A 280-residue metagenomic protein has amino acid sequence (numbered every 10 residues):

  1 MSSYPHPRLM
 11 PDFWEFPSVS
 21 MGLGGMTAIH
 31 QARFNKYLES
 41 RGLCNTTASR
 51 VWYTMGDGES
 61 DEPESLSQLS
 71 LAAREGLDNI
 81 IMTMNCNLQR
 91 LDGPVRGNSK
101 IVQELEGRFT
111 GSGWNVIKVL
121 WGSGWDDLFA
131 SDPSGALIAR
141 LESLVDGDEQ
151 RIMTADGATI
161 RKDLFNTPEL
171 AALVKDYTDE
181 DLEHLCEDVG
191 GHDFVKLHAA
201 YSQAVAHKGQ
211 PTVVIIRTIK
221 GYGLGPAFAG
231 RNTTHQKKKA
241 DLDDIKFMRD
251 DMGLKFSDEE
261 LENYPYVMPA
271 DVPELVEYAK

Functional and structural regions predicted by a protein language model:
M1-E75, N98-S99: Cofactor-binding active-site loop characterized by glycine-rich and histidine/acidic residues
S49, T54-M55, E59, P63 (+1 more regions): Conserved acidic/glycine
A73-D78, H207: Short, conserved loop/helix-junction motifs that constitute active-site signature segments in enzyme catalytic cores
